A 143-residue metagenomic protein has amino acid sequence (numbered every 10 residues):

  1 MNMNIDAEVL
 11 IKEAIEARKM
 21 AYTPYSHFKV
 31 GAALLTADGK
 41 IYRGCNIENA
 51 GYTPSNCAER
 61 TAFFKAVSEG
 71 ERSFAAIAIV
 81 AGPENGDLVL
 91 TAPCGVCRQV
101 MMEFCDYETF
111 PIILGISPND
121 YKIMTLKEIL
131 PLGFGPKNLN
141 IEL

Functional and structural regions predicted by a protein language model:
M1, I5, V9, D120 (+2 more regions): Feature of Fe-S/electron-transfer and energy-metabolism proteins that preferentially highlights extended coupling
A7, K12, G95-Q99: Charged, amphipathic alpha-helical segments
E8-T23: Short, basic/aromatic recognition patches
S26: Active-site segments that bind and position negatively charged phosphate/pyrophosphate groups
K29-L35: Short beta-strand scaffold segments in enzyme catalytic cores
L35-T36, G115: Short beta-strand-to-turn element immediately C-terminal to the catalytic PLP-Schiff-base lysine in fold type I
R43-N138: Zn2+-dependent cytidine deaminase-like catalytic core
